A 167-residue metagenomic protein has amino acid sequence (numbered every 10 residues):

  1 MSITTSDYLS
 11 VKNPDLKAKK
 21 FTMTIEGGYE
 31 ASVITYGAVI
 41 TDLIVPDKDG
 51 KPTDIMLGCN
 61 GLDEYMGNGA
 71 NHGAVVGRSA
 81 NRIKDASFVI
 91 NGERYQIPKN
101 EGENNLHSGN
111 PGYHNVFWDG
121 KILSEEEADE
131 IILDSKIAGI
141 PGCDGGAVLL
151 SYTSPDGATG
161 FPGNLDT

Functional and structural regions predicted by a protein language model:
M1-T167: Surface-exposed acidic/polar loop and edge beta-strand patches at domain peripheries
